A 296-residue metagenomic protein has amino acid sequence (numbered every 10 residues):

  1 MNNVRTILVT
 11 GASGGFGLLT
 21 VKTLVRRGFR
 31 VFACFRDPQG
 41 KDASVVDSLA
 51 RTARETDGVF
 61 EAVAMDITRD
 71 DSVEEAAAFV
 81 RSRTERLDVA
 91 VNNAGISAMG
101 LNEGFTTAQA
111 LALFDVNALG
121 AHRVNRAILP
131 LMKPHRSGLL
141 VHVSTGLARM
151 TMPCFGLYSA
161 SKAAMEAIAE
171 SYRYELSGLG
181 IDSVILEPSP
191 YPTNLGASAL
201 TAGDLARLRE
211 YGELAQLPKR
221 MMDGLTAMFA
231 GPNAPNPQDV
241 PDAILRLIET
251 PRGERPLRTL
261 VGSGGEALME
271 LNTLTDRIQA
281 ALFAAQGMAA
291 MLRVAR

Functional and structural regions predicted by a protein language model:
S13-G14: Conserved glycine-rich cofactor-binding loop
R27-V46: Conserved glycine-rich Rossmann-like NAD(P)H-binding loop of the short-chain dehydrogenase/reductase
G40, A64-E75, T107: The beta1-alpha1 cofactor-binding region of Rossmann-like NAD(H)/NADP(H)-dependent oxidoreductases
L101-N102, Q109-L111: Substrate-binding pocket helix/loop in short-chain dehydrogenase/reductase
N125, S161-A164: Active-site helix of classical SDR
N125-R126, E170: A short, exposed helix-loop element centered on a Lys and neighboring polar residues
G178-R255: SDR active-site lid
